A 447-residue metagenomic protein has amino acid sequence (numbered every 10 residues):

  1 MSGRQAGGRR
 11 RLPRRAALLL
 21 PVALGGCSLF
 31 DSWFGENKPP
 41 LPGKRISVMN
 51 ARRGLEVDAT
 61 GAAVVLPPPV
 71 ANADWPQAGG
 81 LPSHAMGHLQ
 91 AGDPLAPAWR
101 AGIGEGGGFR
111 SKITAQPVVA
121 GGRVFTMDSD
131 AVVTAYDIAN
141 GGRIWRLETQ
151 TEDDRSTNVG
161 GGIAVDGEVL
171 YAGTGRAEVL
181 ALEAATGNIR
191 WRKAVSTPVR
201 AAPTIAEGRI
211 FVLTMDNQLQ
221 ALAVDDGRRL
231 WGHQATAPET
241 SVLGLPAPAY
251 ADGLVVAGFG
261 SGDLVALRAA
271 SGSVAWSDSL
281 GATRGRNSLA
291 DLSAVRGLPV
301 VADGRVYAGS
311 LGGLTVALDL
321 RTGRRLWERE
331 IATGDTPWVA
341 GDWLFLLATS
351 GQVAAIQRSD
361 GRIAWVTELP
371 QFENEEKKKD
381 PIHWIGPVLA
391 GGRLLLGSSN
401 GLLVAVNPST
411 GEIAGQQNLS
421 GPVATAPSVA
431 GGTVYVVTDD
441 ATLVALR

Functional and structural regions predicted by a protein language model:
M1-G26: N-terminal secretory signal peptides
S28-D31: Bacterial signal peptide processing site
P39-L55, V64-A98: Blade/loop signatures of beta-propeller domains
W99-V118, R146-A164, W191-A206, R229-A251 (+5 more regions): Extracytoplasmic beta-rich repeat domains
I138-N140, E183-T186, V224-D226, A269-S271 (+3 more regions): Short loop/turn segments that connect beta-strands within beta-propeller blades
T425-R447: Blade-level signature of beta-propeller repeat domains, shared across WD40, Kelch, NHL, RCC1 and BNR/Asp-box propellers
